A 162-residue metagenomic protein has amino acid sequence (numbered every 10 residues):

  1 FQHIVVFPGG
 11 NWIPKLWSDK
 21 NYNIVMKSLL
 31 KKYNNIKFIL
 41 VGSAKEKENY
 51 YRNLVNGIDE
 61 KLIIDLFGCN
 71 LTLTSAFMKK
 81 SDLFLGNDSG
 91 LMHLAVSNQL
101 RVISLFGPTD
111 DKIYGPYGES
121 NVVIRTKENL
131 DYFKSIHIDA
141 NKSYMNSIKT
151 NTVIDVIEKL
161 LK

Functional and structural regions predicted by a protein language model:
F1, K31, N35, D59 (+1 more regions): Short, Lys/Arg-enriched, disordered terminal segments
F1-I13: Conserved donor-binding/catalytic core segment of Leloir-type glycosyltransferases
I13, K47, D111, L130: Flexible, glycine-rich phosphate/dinucleotide-binding loops and adjacent beta-alpha linkers at cofactor/substrate
P14-S18: Glycine/threonine-rich flexible loop motifs
D19-G107: Donor-binding and catalytic core of enzymes assembling or modifying cell-surface/extracellular glycoconjugates
L66, Y114, M145-I148: Short clusters of hydrophobic/aromatic residues that line enzyme substrate/ligand-binding pockets
N98-T126: Gly/Pro- and small hydrophobic-enriched strand-loop and loop-to-helix capping segments that sit at the rims
E119-K162: Leloir-type glycosyltransferase catalytic cores
